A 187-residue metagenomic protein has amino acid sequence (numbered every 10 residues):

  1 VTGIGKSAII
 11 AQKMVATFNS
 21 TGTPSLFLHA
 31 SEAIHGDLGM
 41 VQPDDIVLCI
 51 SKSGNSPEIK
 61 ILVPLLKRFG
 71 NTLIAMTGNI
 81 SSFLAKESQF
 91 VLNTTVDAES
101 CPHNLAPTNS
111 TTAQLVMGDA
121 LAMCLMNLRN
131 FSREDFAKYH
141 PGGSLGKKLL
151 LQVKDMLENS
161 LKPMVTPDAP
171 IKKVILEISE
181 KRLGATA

Functional and structural regions predicted by a protein language model:
V1-I4, A8-V116, A120-M126: Glycine-rich phosphate-binding loops that contact phosphosugars or nucleotide phosphates
N19, K67, A137, L157-E158 (+1 more regions): Alpha-helix boundary recognition
F83, A113, M117, P141-K148 (+2 more regions): Short, contiguous, pocket-lining structural segments that sit at or immediately flank catalytic/ligand-binding sites
K86, S100, N127-E158: Internal, active-site/partner-interface "lid" segment
K147-L183: Bateman/CBS regulatory modules and CBS-like beta-alpha motifs in cytosolic regions of diverse proteins
